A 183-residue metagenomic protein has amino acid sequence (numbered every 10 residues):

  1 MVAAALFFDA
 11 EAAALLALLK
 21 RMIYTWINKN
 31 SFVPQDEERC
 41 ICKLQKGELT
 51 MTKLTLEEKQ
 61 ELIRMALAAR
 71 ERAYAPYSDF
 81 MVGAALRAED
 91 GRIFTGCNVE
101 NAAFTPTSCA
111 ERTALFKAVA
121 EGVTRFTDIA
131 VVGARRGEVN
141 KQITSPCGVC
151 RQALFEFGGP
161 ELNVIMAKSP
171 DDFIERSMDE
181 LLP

Functional and structural regions predicted by a protein language model:
A3-A4, E11-A13, L18, E37: Intrinsically disordered, low-complexity segments enriched in serine/proline and basic residues
P34-T50: Short, Lys/Arg-enriched N-terminal segments with co-localized hydrophobic residues within the first ~10-30 amino acids
G47-R64, S169: Short, compositionally biased leader-like segments
L62-A75: Short, basic/aromatic recognition patches
D79-R87: Short beta-strand scaffold segments in enzyme catalytic cores
T95-P183: Zn2+-dependent cytidine deaminase-like catalytic core
